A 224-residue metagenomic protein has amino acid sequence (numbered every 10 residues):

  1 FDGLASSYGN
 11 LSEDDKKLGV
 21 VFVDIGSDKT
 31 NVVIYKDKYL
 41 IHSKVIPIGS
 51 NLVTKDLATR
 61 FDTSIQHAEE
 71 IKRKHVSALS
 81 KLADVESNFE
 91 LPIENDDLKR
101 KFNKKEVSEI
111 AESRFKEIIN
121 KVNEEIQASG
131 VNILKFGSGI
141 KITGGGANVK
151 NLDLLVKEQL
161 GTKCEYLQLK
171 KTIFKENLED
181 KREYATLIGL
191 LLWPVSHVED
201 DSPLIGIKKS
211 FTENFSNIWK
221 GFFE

Functional and structural regions predicted by a protein language model:
F1-F22, V33-E224: Helical "lid/coupling" subdomains associated with nucleotide-phosphate turnover
S27-N31: Short acidic, Gly/Ser-rich segments with clustered Asp/Glu that frequently serve as metal-coordination loops in enzyme
